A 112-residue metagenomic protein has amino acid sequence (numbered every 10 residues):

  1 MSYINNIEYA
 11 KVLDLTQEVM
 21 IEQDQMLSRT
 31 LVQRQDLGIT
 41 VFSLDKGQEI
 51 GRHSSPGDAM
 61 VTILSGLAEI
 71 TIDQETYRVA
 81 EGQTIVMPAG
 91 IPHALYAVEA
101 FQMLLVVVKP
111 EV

Functional and structural regions predicted by a protein language model:
M1-D36, T71: A short, N-terminal "cap"/entry segment at the start of jelly-roll beta-barrel domains of the cupin/DSBH fold
D24-Q25, Q35-S55: Conserved short histidine dyad/triad with adjacent acidic residue
G57-E69, D73: Glycine- and acidic-residue-biased ligand/ion/polar-headgroup-sensing regions
L64-S65, A80-E81, E99: A cytosolic small-molecule/anion-sensing beta-strand core signal
Q74-A89: Short acidic-glycine-tyrosine-enriched beta hairpin
A89-V112: Ligand-binding loop in jelly-roll beta-barrel domains
